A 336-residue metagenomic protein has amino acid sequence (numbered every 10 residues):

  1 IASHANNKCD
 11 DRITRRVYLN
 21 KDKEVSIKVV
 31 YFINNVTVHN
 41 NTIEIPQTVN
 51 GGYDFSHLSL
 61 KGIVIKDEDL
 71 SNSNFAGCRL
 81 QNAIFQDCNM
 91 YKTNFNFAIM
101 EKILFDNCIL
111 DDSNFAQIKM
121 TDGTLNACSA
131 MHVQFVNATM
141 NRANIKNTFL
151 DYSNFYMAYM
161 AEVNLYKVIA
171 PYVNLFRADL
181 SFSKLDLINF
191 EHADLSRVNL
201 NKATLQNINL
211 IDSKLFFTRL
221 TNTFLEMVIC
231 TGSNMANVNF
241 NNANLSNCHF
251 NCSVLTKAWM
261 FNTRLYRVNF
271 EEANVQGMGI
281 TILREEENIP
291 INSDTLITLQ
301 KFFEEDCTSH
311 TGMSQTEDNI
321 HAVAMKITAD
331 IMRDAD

Functional and structural regions predicted by a protein language model:
I1-H4: A short, solvent-exposed beta-strand micro-motif common in secreted/extracellular proteins
C9, Y18, D22-M332: Tandem repeat scaffolds
D334-D336: Short acidic DE-rich linear segments
